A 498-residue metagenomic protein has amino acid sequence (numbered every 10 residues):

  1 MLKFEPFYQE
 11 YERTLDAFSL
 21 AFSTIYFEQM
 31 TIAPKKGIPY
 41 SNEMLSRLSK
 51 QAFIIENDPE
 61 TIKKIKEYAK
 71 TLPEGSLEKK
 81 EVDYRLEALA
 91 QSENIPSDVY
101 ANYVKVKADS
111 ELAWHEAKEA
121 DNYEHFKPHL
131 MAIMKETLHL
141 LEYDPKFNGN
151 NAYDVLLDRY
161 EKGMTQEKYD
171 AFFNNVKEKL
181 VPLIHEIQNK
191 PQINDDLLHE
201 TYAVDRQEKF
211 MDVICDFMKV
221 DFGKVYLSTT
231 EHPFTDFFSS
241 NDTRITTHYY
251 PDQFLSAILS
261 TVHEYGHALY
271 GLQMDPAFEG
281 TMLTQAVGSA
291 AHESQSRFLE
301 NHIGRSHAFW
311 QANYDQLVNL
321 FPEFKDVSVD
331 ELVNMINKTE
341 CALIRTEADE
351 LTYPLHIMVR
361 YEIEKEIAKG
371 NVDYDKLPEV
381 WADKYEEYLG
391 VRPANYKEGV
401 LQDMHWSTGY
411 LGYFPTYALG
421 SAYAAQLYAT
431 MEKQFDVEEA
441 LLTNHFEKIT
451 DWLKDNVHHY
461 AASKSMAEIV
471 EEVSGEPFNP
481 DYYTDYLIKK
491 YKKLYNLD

Functional and structural regions predicted by a protein language model:
M1-K162, S463, I488-L497: A well-structured
L2-F4, S23, K36, N57 (+2 more regions): C-terminal, non-catalytic "cap/extension" segments appended to globular domains
Y40, N102, H129, F172 (+13 more regions): Secondary-structure capping and boundary motifs in well-ordered enzyme cores
V106-F254, E476, N496: Contiguous, non-catalytic segments that form substrate-binding/exosite surfaces or channel walls
P145, S256-D275, E293-R297: Active-site recognition of the HExxH zinc-binding catalytic motif
F173, K177, V204-E208, I214 (+4 more regions): All-alpha helical catalytic cores of prenyl diphosphate-utilizing isoprenoid enzymes
G223, A277-T281, S306-D315, Y374-D375: Acidic/polar loop patches that form or flank catalytic/metal-binding clefts of enzymes that bind anionic ligands
Q285-D326: Post-HExxH zinc-binding segment in Zn-dependent metallohydrolases
